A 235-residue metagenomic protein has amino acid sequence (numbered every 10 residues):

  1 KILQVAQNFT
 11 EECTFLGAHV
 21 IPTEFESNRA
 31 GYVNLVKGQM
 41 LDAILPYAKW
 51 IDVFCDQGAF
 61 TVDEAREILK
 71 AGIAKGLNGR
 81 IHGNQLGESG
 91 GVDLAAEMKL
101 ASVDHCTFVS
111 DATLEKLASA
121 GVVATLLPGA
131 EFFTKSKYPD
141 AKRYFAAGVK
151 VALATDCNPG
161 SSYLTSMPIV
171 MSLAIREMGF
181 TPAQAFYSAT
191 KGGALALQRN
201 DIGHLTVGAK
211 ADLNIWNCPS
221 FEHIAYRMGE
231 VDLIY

Functional and structural regions predicted by a protein language model:
K1-G90: Metal-coordinating catalytic core of metallo-dependent amide/deamination hydrolases
I2-Q4, E67-A71, A96-E97, A141-R143 (+2 more regions): Short, solvent-exposed amphipathic alpha-helical segments in soluble enzyme and RNA/protein-processing domains
Q7-E11, P46-Y47, K75, A120 (+3 more regions): Short coil/turn connectors at secondary-structure junctions
W50-V53, S102, L213: Well-ordered beta-strand positions
N78, E88-H204, W216-S220: Active-site-adjacent C-terminal substructures of enzyme catalytic domains
K191, K210-Y235: C-terminal cap of metal-dependent C-N hydrolases
